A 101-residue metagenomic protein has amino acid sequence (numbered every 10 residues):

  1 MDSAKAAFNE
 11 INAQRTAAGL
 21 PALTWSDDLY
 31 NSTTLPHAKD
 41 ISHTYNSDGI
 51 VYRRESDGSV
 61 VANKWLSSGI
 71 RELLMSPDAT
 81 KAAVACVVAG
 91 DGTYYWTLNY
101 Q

Functional and structural regions predicted by a protein language model:
M1-Q101: Functional surface patches built around histidine and acidic residues
